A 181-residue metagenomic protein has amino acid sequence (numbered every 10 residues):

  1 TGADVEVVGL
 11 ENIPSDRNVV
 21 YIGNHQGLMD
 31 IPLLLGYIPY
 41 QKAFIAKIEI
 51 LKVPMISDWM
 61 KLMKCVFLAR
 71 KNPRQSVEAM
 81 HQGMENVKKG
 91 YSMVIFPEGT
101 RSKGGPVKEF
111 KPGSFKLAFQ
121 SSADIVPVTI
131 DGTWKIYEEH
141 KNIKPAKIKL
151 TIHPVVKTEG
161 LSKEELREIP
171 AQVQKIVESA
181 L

Functional and structural regions predicted by a protein language model:
G2, S15-P73: Catalytic core of membrane glycerolipid acyltransferases/transacylases, capturing the structured, soluble-facing
G2-N12: Membrane-helix interface/capping segments
V5, K42, M93: Hydrophobic anchor at the start of a short beta-strand that flanks the dinucleotide cofactor-binding loop
V8, I45-K47, A69-R70, P97 (+1 more regions): Thr-Gly-centered strand-to-loop micro-motif
L10-S15, N142-I143: A short beta-turn/loop motif at secondary-structure boundaries
E11, P73, D131: Residue-level "edge-of-site" marker
I13, Q26, L51, Q75 (+2 more regions): Glycine-/small-residue-rich active-site loops that bind phosphorylated ligands and cofactors
V77-L181: Non-catalytic C-terminal accessory region of glycerolipid acyltransferases and related lyso-lipid remodeling enzymes
